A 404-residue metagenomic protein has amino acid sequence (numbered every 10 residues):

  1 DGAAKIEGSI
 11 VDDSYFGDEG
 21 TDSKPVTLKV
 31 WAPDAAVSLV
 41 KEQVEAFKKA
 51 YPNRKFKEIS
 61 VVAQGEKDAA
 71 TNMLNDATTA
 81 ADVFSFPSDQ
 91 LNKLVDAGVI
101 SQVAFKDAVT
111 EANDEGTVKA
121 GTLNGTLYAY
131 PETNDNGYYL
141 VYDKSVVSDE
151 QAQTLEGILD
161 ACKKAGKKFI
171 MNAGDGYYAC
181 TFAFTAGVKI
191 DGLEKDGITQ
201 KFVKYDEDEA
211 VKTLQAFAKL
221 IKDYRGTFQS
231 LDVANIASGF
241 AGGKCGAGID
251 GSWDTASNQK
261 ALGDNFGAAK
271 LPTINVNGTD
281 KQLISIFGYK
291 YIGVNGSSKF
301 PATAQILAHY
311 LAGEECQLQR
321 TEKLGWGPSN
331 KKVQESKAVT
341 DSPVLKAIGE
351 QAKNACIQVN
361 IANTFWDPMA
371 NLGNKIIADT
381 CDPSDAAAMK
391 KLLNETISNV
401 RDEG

Functional and structural regions predicted by a protein language model:
G2-G17, S88-Y138, E150, L159 (+1 more regions): Hinge/lid segment of periplasmic solute-binding proteins
K5, G349-G404: Conserved C-terminal helix/tail region of periplasmic/extracytoplasmic solute-binding proteins
S23-A35, R54-V61, D82-V83, Y128 (+1 more regions): Short, well-ordered beta-strand elements
A46-D114, S145, E150, G239 (+1 more regions): Extracytoplasmic "Venus flytrap"/periplasmic binding protein-like
T71-N75, T79-D82, D107-Y142, K167-N172 (+2 more regions): A structural signal for short loop-to-beta-strand junctions that line the ligand-binding cleft of periplasmic/secreted
Y128-E132, Y138, G157-V203, E209 (+1 more regions): Extracytoplasmic/periplasmic solute-binding protein
T199-S230: Glycine-centered hinge/linker elements that transmit conformational signals in sensory and ligand-binding systems
K260-K323: Extracytoplasmic/periplasmic substrate-recognition and gating elements
